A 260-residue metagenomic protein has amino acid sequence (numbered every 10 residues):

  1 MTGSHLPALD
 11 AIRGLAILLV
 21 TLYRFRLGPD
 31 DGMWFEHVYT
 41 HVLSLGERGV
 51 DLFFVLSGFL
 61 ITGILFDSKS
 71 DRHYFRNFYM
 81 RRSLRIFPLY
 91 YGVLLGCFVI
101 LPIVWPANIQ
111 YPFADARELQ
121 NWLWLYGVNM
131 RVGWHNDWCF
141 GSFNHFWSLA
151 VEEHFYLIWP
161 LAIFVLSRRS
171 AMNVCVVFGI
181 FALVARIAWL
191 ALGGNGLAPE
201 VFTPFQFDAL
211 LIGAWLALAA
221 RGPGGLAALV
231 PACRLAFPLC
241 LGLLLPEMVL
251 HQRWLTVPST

Functional and structural regions predicted by a protein language model:
M1-A8: Short, Lys/Arg-rich, polar N-terminal cytosolic tail immediately upstream of the first transmembrane signal-anchor
H5, A16-G32, E36-F66, Y74-M80 (+2 more regions): Hydrophobic membrane-embedded alpha-helices and membrane-water interface caps/short interhelical or interfacial loops
D10-A11, A16: Mature N-terminal segment immediately following signal peptide/propeptide cleavage in secreted/periplasmic
